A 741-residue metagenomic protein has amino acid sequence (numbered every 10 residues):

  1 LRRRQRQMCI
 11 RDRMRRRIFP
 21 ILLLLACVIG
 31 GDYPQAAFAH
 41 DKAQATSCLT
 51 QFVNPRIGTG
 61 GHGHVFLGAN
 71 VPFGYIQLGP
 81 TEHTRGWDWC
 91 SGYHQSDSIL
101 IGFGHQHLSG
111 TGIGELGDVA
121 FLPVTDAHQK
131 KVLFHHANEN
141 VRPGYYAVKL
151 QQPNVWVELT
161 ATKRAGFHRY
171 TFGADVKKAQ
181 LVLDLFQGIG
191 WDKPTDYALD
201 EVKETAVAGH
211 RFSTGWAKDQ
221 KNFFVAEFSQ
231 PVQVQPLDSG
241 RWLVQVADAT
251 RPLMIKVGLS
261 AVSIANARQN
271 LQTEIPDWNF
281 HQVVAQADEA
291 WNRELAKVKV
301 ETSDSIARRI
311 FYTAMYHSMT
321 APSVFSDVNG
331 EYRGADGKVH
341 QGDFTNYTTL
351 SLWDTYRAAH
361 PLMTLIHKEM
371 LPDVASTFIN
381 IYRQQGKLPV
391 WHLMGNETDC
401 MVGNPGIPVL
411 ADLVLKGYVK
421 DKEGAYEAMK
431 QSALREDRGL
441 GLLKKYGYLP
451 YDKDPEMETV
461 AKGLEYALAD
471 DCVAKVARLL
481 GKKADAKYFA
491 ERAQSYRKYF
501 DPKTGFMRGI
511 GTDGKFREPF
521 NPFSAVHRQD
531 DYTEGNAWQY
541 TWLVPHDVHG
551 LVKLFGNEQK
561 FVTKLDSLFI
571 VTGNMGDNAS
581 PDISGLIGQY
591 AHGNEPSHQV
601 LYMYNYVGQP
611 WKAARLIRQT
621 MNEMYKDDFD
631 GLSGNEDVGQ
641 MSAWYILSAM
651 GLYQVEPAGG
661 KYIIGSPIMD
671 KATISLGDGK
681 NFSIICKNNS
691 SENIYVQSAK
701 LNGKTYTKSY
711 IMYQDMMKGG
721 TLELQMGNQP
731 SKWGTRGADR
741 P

Functional and structural regions predicted by a protein language model:
L1-D12: Single conserved hydrophobic/aromatic residue that forms the stacking wall/gate of nucleotide- or nucleobase-binding
R11-Q44: Bacterial Sec-dependent N-terminal signal peptides
A39-P408, D412-L464, C472, A477-K498 (+8 more regions): Accessory carbohydrate-recognition regions in carbohydrate-active enzymes
A469: ATP-dependent phospho-/nucleotidyl transfer catalytic cores
Y695: Extracellular attachment/recognition segments
